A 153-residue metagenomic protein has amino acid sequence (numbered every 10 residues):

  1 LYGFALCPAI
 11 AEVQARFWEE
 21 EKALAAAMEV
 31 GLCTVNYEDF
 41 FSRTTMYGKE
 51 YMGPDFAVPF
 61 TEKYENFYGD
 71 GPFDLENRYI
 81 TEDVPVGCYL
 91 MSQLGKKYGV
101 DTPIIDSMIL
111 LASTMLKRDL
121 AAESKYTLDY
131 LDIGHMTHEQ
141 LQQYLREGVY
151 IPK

Functional and structural regions predicted by a protein language model:
L1: A conserved mid-domain beta-alpha-beta active-site/ligand-binding segment of alpha/beta enzyme cores
F4, P8-K153: NAD(P)-dependent Rossmann-like dehydrogenase/reductase catalytic/cofactor-binding core
